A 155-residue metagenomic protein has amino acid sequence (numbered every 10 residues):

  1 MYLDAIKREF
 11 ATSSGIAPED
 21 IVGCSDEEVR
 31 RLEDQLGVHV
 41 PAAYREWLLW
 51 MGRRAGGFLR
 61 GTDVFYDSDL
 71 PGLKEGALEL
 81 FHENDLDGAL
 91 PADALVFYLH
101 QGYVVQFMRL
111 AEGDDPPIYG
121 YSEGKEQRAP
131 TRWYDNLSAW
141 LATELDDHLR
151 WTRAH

Functional and structural regions predicted by a protein language model:
M1-V104, T152-R153: A surface-exposed partner-binding patch
L32, L36, K125-R132: Conserved aromatic-histidine-acidic binding/catalytic patches
Q101-Y103, E123-Q127: Short acidic/polar capping segments at secondary-structure boundaries
Y103-E112: Broad, structure-driven detector of short, well-ordered beta-strand segments within folded domains
A111-D114, L137-A139: A short, sequence-level motif marking secondary-structure junctions
D114-Y121: Intrinsically disordered, low-complexity regulatory segments enriched in Ser/Thr/Pro and charged residues
G120, A129-L141, L145-D147: Compact, glycine/acidic-enriched structural inserts
D146-H155: Generic C-terminal helix-cap and adjacent flexible tail
